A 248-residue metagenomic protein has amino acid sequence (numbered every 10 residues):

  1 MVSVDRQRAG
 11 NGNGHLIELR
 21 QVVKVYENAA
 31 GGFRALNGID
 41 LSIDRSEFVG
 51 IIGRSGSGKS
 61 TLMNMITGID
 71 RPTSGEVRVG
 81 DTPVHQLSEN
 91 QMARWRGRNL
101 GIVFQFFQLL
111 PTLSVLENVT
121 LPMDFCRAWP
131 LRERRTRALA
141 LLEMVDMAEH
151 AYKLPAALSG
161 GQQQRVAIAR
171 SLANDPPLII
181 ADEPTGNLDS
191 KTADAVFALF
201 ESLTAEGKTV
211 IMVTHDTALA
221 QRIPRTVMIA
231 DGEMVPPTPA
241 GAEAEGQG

Functional and structural regions predicted by a protein language model:
M1-V25, P236-G248: ABC-family P-loop ATPase nucleotide-binding domain
G14-A230: ABC family nucleotide-binding domain
